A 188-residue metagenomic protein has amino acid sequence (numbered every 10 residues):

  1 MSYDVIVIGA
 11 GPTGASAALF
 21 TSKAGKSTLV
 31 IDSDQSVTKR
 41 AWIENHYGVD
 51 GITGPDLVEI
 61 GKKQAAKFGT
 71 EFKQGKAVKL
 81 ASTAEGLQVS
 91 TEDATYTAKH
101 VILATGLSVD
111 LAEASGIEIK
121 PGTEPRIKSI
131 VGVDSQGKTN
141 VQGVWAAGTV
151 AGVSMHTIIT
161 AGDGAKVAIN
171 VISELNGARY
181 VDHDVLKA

Functional and structural regions predicted by a protein language model:
S2-Y3, T91-H100, N140: Core beta-strand elements of the Rossmann-like FAD/NAD(P) dinucleotide-binding domain in flavoenzyme oxidoreductases
Y3-D56: Beta1-alpha1 glycine-rich phosphate/pyrophosphate-binding loop at the start of Rossmann-like nucleotide-binding domains
I6-I8, Y96-S108: Short hydrophobic core segments
S16, F20-T21, V101, L111 (+1 more regions): Hydrophobic/aromatic ligand-binding patch that stacks against planar heteroaromatic rings of cofactors or nucleotides
A41-T95: N-terminal Rossmann-like dinucleotide/flavin-binding domain of flavoprotein oxidoreductases that bind FAD/FMN
S108-G152: FAD-site-proximal beta/loop scaffold in flavoenzymes
A147-A188: A conserved FAD-binding loop/helix module that cradles the flavin
